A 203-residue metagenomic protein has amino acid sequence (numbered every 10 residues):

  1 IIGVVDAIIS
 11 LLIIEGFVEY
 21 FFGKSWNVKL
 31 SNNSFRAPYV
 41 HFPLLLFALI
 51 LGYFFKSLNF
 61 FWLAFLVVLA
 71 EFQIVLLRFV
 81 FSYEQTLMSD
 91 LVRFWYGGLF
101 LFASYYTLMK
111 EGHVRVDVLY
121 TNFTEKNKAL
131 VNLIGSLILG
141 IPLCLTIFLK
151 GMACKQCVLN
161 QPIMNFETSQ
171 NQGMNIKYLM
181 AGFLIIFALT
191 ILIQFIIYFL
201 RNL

Functional and structural regions predicted by a protein language model:
I1-N122, K126-L203: Alpha-helical transmembrane segments and membrane-interface helix-loop junctions in multi-pass membrane proteins
